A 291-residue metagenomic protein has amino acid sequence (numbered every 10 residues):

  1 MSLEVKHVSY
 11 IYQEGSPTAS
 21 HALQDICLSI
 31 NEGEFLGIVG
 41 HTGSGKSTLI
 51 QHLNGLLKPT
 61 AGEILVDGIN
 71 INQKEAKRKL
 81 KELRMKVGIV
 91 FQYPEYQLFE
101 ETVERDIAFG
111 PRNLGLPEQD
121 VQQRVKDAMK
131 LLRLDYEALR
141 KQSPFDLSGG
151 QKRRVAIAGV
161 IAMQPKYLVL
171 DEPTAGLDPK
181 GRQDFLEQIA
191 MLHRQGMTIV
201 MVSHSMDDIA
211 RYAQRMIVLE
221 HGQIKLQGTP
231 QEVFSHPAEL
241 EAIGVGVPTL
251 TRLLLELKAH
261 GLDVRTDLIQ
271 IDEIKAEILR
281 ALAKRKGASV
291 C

Functional and structural regions predicted by a protein language model:
V39-H41: The feature captures the beta-strand-to-loop junction immediately N-terminal to the Walker
N54: Helix-to-loop junction immediately C-terminal to a conserved catalytic motif
G62-Q73: Conserved ABC transporter NBD signature motif
S143-L147, Q151: Conserved ABC ATPase signature
Q164: Conserved catalytic motifs of ABC-family nucleotide-binding domains
L168-D171: Catalytic Walker B motif of ABC-type/P-loop ATPase nucleotide-binding domains
